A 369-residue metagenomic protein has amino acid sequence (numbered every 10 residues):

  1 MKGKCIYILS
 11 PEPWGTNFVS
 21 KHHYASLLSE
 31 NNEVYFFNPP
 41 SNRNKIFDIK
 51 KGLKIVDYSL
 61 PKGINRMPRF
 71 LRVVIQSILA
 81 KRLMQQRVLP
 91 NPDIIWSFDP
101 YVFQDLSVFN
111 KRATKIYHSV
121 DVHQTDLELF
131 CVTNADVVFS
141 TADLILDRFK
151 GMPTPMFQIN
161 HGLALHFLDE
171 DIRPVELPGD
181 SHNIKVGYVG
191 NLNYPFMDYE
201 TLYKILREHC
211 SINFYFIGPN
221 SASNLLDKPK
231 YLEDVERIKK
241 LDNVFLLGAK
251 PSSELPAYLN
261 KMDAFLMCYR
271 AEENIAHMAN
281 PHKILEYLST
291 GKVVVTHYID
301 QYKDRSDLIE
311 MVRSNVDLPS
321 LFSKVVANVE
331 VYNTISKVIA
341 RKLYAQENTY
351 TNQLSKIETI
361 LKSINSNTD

Functional and structural regions predicted by a protein language model:
M1-K45, R207-H209, N213, D369: N-terminal subdomain of nucleotide-sugar transferases
G15-V19, Y194, S253-Y258, F265-E286 (+1 more regions): Nucleotide-sugar-dependent
D126-L129, L163-H182: Acidic anion/phosphate-binding donor-loop and adjacent secondary structure in glycosyltransferase catalytic cores
L144, G162: Carbohydrate-associated surface elements
P178-M197, L202-L206, F214-I217: Conserved donor-binding/catalytic core segment of Leloir-type glycosyltransferases
G218, P229-P256: Nucleotide-activated donor-binding/catalytic signature segment of Leloir-type glycosyltransferases, i.e., the conserved
K303-V325: Change "using UDP/GDP/dTDP sugars" to "using nucleotide sugars
E330-I364: A charged, aromatic-enriched C-terminal amphipathic alpha-helix characteristic of glycosyltransferases across folds
